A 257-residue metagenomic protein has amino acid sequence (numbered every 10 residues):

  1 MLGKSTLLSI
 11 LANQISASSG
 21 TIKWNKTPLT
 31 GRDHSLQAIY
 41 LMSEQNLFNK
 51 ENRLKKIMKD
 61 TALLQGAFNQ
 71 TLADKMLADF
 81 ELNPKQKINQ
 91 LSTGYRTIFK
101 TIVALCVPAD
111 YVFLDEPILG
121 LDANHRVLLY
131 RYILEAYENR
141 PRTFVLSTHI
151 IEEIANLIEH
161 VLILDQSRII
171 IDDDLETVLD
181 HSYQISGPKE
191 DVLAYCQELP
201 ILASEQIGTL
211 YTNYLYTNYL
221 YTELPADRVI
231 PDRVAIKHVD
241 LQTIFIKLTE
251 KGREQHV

Functional and structural regions predicted by a protein language model:
A12: Helix-to-loop junction immediately C-terminal to a conserved catalytic motif
G20-S35: Conserved ABC transporter NBD signature motif
L41-K100: ABC-family P-loop ATPase nucleotide-binding domains
V112-E116, L121: Catalytic Walker B motif of ABC-type/P-loop ATPase nucleotide-binding domains
A123-H125: Helix N-cap at the start of a conserved alpha-helix in ABC-type nucleotide-binding domains
D172-D173: ABC ATPase "signature
A203, I207-V257: C-terminal coupling/interaction segments
